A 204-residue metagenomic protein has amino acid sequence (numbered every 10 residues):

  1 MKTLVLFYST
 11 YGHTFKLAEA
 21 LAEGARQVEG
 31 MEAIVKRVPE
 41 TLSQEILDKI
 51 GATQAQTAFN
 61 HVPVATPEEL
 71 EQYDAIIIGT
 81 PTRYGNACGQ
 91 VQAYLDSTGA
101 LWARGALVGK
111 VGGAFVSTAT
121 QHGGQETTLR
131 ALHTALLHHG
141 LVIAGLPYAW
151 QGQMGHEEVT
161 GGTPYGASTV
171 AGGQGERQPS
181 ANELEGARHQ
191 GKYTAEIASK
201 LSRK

Functional and structural regions predicted by a protein language model:
M1-A106, G173-K204: N-terminal beta1-alpha1-beta2 submodule of the flavodoxin-like/Rossmannoid cofactor-binding fold
K49-G51, E158-G161: Short low-complexity, flexible loop/linker segments enriched in glycine and/or proline with clustered acidic
P81, A87, V91, Q121 (+3 more regions): Gly/Ser/Thr-rich beta-alpha loop segments that engage phosphate groups in nucleotides
D96-G99, A103, T120, H138 (+1 more regions): Alpha-helix boundary/capping detector
V108-T160: Short, glycine-/small-residue-rich phosphate/pyrophosphate-handling segment
F115-S117, A171-E176: Short, local alpha-helical segments
V159-A171: Mobile gating loops/cap/lid regions near enzyme active sites that modulate substrate access
